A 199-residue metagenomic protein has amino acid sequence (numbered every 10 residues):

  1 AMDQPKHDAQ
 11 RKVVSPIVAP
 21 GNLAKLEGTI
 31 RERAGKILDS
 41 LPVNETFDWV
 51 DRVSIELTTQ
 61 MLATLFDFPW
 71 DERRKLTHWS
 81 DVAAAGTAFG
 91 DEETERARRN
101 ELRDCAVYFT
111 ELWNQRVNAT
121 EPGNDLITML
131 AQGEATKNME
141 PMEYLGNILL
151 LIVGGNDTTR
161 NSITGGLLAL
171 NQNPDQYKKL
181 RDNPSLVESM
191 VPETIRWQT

Functional and structural regions predicted by a protein language model:
A1-T199: Cytochrome P450
